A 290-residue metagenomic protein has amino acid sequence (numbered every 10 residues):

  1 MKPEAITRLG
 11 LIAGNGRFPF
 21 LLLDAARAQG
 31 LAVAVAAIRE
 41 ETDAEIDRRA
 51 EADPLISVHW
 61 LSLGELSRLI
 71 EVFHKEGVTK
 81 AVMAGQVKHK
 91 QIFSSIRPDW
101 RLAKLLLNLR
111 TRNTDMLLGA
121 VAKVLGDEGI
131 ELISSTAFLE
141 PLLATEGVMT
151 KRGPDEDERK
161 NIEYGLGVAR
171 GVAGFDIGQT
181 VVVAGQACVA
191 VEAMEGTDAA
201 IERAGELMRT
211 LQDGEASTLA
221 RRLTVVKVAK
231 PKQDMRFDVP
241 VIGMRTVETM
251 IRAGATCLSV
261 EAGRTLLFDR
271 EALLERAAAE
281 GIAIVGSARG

Functional and structural regions predicted by a protein language model:
M1-A5, A50-E51, H74-E76, V124-L125 (+6 more regions): Solvent-exposed alpha-helices and their adjacent loops that cap or buttress functional pockets in soluble metabolic
K2-I38, G64: N-terminal basic/disordered segments at the start of proteins
I6, G30, V78-T79, A255: Short, high-confidence coil segments that cap the C-terminus of an alpha-helix and link into the following beta-strand
L11, M83-A84, K227, V260: Redox-cofactor binding/interface segments in oxidoreductases and associated redox assembly factors
I12, G16, A26, D115 (+1 more regions): Conserved mixed alpha/beta catalytic, RNA-binding, or beta-rich assembly cores of soluble enzyme, regulatory
A13-F18, V87-K90, T114, T265: Gly/Ser/Thr-rich loops at beta-strand to alpha-helix junctions that form or flank small-molecule/cofactor-binding
I38-G64, R68-E71, K75-V78, S95-K104 (+1 more regions): Feature captures the catalytic cores and cofactor-binding loops of soluble hydro-lyases/lyases that act on carboxylate
L66-L139: N-terminal glycine-rich phosphate/adenylate-binding segment common to multiple enzyme folds
